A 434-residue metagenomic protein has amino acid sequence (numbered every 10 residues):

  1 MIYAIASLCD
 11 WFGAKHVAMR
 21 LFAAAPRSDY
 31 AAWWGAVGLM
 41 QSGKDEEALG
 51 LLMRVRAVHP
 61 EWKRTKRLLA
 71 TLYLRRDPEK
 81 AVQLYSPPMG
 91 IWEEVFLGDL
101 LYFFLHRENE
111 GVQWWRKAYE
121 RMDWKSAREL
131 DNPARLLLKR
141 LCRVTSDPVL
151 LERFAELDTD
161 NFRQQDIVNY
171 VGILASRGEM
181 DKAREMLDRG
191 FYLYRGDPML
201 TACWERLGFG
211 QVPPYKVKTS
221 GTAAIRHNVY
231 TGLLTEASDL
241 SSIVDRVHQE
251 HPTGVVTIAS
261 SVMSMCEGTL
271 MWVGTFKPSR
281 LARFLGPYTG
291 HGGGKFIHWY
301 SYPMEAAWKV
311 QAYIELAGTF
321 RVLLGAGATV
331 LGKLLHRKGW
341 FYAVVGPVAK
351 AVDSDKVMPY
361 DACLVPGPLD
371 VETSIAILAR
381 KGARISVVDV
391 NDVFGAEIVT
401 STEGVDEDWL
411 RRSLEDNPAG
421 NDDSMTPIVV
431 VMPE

Functional and structural regions predicted by a protein language model:
I2-R20, A24, S28-G43, L174: Alpha-helical segment of the N-proximal tetratricopeptide repeat
Y3, Y30-W34, W62-R64, W92-F96 (+3 more regions): Start-of-helix register in tetratricopeptide repeats
A4, W34, L68, F96 (+6 more regions): "A position-specific structural signal for the A-helix of alpha-solenoid helical repeats
F12, S42, R75-R76, F104-L105 (+2 more regions): Structural motif corresponding to the intra-repeat A-B loop/turn of tetratricopeptide repeats
H16-A24, E46-V55, P78-P88, E108-R121 (+2 more regions): Alpha-helical repeat scaffolds
P26, P60, M89, D123 (+2 more regions): Short coil turns that delineate tetratricopeptide repeat
W33, V37-M40, R67, T71-L74 (+3 more regions): Alpha-helical adaptor scaffolds
E205-E434: N-terminal and secondary-structure boundary signal
